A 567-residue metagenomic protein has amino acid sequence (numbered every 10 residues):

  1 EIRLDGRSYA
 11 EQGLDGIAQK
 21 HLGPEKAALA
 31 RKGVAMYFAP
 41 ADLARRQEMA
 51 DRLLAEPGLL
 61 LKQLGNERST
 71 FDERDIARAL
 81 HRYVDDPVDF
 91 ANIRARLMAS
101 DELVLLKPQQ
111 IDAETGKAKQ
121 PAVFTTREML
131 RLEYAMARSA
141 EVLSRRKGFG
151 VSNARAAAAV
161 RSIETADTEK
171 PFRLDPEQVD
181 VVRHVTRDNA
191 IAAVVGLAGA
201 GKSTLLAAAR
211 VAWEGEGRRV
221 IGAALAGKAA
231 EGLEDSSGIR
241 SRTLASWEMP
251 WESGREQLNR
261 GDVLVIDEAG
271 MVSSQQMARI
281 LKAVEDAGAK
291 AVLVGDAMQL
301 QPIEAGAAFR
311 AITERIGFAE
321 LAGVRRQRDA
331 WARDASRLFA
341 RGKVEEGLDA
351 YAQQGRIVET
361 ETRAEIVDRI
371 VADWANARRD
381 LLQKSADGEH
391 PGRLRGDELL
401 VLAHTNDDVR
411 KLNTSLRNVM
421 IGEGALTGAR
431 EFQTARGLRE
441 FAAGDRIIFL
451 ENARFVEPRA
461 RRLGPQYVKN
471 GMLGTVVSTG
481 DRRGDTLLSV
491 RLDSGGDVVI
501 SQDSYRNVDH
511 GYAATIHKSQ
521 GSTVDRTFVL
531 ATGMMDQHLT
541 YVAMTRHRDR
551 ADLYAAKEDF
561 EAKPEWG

Functional and structural regions predicted by a protein language model:
E1-A190, V195-A200, T204, R210-G215 (+2 more regions): Beta->alpha loop/short-helix hinge microenvironment recognizer with preference for catalytic Tyr/His contexts
R68, E128, R173-L174, R183-H184 (+14 more regions): Replace "in large, NTP-powered and nucleic-acid-processing enzymes" with "in large, NTP-powered factors and other
I76, A192-Q353: ASCE P-loop NTPase helicase motor core
A135, S144-K147, R161-D167, D180-H184 (+2 more regions): Conserved helicase motor core of P-loop NTPases
A193-V195, V263-D267, V292, L400-L402 (+3 more regions): Structural motif
R218, G261, A287-K290, E314-A319 (+5 more regions): Short glycine-/polar-rich loops that comprise or flank the Walker A/P-loop and associated switch/sensor motifs
G227-A230, W247-E248, G270-M271, A297-Q301 (+9 more regions): Conserved nucleotide-binding/hydrolysis micro-motifs of P-loop NTPases
R341, L463, N470-G567: C-terminal accessory regions
